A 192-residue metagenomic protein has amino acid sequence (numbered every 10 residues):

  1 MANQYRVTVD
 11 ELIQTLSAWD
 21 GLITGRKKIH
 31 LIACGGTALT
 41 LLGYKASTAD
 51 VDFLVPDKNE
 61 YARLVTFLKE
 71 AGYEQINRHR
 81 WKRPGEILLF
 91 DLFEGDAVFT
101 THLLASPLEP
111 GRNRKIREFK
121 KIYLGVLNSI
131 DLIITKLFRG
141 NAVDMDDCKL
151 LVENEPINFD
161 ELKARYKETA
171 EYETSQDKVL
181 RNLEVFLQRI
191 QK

Functional and structural regions predicted by a protein language model:
M1-K192: Compositionally biased terminal segments of proteins
